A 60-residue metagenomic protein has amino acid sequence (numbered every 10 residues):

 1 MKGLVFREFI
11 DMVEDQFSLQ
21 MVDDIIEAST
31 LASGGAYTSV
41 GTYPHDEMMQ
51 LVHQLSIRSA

Functional and structural regions predicted by a protein language model:
M1-K2, A60: Secondary-structure junction/capping motif
K2-D15, A32-A36: N-terminal, charged low-complexity regulatory/assembly segments
Q16-A60: N-terminal, charged amphipathic alpha-helical interaction modules
